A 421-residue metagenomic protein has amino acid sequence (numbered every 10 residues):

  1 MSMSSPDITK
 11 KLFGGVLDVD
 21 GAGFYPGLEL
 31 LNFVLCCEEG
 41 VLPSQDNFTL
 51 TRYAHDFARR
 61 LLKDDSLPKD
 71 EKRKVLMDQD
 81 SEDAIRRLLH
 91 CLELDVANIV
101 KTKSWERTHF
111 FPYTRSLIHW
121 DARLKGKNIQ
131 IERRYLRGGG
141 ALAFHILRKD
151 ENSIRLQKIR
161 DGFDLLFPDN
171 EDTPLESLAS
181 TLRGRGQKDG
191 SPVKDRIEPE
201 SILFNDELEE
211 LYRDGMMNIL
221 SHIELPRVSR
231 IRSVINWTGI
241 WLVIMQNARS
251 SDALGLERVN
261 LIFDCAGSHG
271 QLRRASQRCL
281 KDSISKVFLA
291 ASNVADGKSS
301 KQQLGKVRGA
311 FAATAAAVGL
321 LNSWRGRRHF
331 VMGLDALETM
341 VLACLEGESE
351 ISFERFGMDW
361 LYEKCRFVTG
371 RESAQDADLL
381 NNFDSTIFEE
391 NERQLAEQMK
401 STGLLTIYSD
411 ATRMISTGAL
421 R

Functional and structural regions predicted by a protein language model:
M1-N98: Charged, amphipathic alpha-helical stretches
M3, D7, Y25, Q45-R52 (+12 more regions): Alpha-helix boundary/N-cap detector
S5-G14, G27-N32, A54, A58 (+9 more regions): Intrinsically disordered, low-complexity regions
L12-F13, F24, L31-F33, F48 (+14 more regions): Phenylalanine-focused residue identity feature
C36-C37, C91, C265, C279 (+2 more regions): Generic recognition of cysteine residues
I99, T108-N322: Eukaryotic partner-binding/assembly regions in large regulatory complexes
R274-R421: C-terminal structured domains
